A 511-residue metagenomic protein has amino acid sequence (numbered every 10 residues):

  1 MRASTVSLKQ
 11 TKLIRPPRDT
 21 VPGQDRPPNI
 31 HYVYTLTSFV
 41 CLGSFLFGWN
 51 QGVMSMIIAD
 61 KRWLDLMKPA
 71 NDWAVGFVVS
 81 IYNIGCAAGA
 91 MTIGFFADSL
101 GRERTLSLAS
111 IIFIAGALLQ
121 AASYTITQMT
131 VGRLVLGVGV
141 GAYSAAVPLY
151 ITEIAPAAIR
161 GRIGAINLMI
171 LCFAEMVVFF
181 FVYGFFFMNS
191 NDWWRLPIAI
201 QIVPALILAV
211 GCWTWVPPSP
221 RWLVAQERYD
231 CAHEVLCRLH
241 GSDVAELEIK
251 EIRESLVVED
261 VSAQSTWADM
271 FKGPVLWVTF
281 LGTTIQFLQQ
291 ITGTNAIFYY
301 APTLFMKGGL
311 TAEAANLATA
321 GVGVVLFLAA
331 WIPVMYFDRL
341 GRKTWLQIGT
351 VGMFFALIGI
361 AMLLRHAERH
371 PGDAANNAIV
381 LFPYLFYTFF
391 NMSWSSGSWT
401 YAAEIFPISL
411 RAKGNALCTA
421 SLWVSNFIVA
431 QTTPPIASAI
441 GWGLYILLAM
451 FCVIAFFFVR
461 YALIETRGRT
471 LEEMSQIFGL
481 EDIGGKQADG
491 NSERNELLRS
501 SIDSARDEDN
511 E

Functional and structural regions predicted by a protein language model:
M1-H240, V257-E511: Alpha-helical transmembrane bundle of multi-pass membrane proteins
R238-E248: Short intracellular "coupling" helices and adjacent cytoplasmic loop segments at the cytosolic face of multi-pass
L247-E259: TPR/TPR-like alpha-solenoid helical repeat scaffolds
